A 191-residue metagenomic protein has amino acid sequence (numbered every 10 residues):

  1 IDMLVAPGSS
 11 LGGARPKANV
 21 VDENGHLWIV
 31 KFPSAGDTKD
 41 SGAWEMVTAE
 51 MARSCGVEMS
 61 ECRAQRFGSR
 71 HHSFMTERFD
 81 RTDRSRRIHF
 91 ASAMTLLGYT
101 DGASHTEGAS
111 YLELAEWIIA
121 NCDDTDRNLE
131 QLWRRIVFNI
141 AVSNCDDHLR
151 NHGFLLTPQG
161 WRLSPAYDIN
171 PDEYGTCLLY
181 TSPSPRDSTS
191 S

Functional and structural regions predicted by a protein language model:
I1-T100: Conserved ATP-binding subdomain of kinase catalytic cores across diverse folds
V20, P171, G175-S182: Active-site activation/catalytic loop segments of kinase-like enzymes and analogous catalytic loops in related
K39-C55, A109-Y174: Conserved kinase catalytic-core segment
S60, P165, P183-P185: Proline-centered helix-kink/hinge sites
I88-A91, G102-E113: Active-site-adjacent "gating/activation" loops or surface patches in catalytic cores
I88-S92, S164, L179: Residue-level signal for pocket-adjacent positions within structured domains
Y99-G102, A120: General structural signal for alpha-helix termini and helix-helix connectors
Y180-S190: Single conserved hydrophobic/aromatic residue that forms the stacking wall/gate of nucleotide- or nucleobase-binding
